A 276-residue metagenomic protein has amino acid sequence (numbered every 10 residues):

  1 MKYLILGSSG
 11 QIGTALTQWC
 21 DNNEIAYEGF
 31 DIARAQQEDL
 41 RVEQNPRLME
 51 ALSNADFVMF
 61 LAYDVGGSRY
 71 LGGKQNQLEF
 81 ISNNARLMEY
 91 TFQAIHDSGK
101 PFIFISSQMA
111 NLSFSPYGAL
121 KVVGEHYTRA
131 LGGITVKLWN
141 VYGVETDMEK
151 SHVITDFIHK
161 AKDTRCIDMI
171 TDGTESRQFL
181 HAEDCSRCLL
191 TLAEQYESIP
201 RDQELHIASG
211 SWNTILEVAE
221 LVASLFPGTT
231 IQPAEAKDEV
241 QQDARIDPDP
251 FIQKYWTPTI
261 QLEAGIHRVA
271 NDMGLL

Functional and structural regions predicted by a protein language model:
Y3-N23: N-terminal Rossmann NAD(P)H-binding glycine-rich loop of SDR-like oxidoreductase domains
L6, F30, V58-D64, F102-Q108 (+1 more regions): SDR active-site strand-loop-helix element
G7, T17, A161-L276: C-terminal substrate-binding subdomain of Rossmann-fold SDR/epimerase-dehydratase oxidoreductases
Y27-L48: Adenosine-cofactor binding site in Rossmann-like domains, unifying the SAM/SAH pocket of S-adenosylmethionine-dependent
N45-N83: NAD(P)H-binding glycine-rich loop region in Rossmannoid oxidoreductase-like domains and their noncatalytic homologs
F60, R86-G118, I134: Conserved Rossmann-fold NAD(P)-dependent oxidoreductase catalytic core, especially the SDR/UDP-sugar
N83-Y90, P101, V123-G124, H181-D184: Conserved cofactor-binding/catalytic machinery of classical short-chain dehydrogenase/reductase
F114-G118, V122-R177, A182-T191, L221-A223: NAD(P)-dependent short-chain dehydrogenase/reductase
